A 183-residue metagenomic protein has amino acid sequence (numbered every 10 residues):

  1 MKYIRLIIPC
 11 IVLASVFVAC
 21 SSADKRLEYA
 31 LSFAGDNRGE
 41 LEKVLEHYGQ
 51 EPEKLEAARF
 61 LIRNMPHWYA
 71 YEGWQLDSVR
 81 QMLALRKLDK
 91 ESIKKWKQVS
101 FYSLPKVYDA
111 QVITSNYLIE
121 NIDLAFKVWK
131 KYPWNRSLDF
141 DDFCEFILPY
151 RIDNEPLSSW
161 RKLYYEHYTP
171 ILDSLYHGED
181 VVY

Functional and structural regions predicted by a protein language model:
M1-R26: Bacterial Sec-dependent N-terminal signal peptides
C20-Y183: N-terminal accessory/pre-domain segments preceding catalytic cores
